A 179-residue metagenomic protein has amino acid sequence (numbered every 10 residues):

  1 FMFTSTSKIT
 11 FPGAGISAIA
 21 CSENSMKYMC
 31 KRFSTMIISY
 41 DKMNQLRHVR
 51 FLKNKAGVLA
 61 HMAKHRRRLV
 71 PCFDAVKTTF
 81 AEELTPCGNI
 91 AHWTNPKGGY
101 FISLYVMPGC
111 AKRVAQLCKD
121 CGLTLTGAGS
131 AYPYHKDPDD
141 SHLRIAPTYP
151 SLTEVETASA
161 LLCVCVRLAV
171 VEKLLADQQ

Functional and structural regions predicted by a protein language model:
F1-V70: Conserved core segment of the aminotransferase class I/II
S5-S7, I90-A91, G129-Y134: Short, solvent-exposed loop/turn elements at beta->coil junctions and helix N-caps that rim active or binding pockets
I16, R47, R68, A75 (+3 more regions): Alpha-helical elements of Rossmann-like donor-binding domains used by nucleotide-donor carbohydrate transfer enzymes
A20, S103-Y105, A146-T148: Short hydrophobic/aromatic beta-strand micro-patches that form the beta-sheet surface supporting nucleotide- or nucleic
A63-K77, N89-Y105: Conserved glycine-rich beta-strand-loop-beta hairpin in the small C-terminal domain of fold type I
M107-A111, P150-L152: Helix N-cap motif at beta-to-alpha junctions
D120, H135-Q179: PLP-dependent enzyme catalytic core of the Aspartate aminotransferase-like
T124: Residue-level detector of anion-binding/catalytic polar loops
